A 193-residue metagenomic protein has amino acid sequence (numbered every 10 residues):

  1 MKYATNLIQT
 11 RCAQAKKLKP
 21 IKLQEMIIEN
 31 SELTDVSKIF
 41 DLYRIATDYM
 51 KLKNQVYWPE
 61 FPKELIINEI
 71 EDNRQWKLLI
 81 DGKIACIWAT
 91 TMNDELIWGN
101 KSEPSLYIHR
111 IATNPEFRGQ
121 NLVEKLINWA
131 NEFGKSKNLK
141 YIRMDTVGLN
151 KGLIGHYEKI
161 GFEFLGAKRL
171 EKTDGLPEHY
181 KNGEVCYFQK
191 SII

Functional and structural regions predicted by a protein language model:
Y3-A4, I8-C12, I21, L170 (+1 more regions): Terminal substrate-recognition subdomain of acyl/acetyltransferases
K16-E25: Short, Lys/Arg-enriched N-terminal segments with co-localized hydrophobic residues within the first ~10-30 amino acids
I27-D41: A short beta-loop-alpha structural element at the N-terminal edge of CoA-dependent acyl/N-acetyltransferase catalytic
L33, R44-E116, E124-N128, S191-I192: Acetyl-CoA-dependent GNAT
N114-N128, K137, G148-I154, K159: Conserved glycine-rich acetyl-CoA-binding loop
G134-T146: Conserved GNAT acetyl-CoA-binding A-motif
R143-T146, E158-Y180: Conserved catalytic-core motifs of GNAT/GCN5-like acyltransferases
